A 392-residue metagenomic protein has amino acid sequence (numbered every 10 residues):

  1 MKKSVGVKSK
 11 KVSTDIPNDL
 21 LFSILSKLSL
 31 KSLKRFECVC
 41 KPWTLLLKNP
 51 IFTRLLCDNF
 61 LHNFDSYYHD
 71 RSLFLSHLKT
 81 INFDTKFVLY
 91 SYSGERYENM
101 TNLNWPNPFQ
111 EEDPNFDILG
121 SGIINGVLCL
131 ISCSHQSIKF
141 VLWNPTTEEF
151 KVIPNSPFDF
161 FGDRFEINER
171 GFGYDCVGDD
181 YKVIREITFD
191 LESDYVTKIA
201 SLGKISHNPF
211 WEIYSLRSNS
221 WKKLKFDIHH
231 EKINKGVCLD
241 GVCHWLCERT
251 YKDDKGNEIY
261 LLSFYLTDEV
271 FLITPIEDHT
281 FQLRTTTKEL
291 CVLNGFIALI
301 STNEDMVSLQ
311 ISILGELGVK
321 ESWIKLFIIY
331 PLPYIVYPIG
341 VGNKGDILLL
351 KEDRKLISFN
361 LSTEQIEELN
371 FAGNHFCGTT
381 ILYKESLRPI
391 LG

Functional and structural regions predicted by a protein language model:
M1-G392: N-terminal entry/capping and adjacent linker segments that precede and initiate structured domains
